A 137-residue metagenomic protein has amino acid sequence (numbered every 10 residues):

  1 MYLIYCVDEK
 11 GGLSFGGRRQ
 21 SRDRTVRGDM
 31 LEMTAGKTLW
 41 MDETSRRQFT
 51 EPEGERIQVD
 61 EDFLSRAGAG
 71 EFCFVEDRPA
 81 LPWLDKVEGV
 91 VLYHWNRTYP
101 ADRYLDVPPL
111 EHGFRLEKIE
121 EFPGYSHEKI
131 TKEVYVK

Functional and structural regions predicted by a protein language model:
M1-K137: Enzymes that bind and transform nitrogen-containing heteroaromatic metabolites
